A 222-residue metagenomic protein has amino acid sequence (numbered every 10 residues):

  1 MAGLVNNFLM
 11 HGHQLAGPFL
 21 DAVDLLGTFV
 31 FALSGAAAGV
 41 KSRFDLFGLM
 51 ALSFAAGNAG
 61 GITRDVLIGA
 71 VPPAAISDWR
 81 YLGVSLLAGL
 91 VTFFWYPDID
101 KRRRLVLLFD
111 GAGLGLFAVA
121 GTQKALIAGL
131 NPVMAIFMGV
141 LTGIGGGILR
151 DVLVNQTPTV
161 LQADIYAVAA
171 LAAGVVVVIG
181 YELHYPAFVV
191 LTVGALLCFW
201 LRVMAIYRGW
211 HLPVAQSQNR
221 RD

Functional and structural regions predicted by a protein language model:
M1-F19, V66-I76, A120-M134, I179-V190: Helix-coil boundary and interhelical linker segments in multi-pass alpha-helical membrane proteins
A16-T28, P73-L87, N131-G143: Structural signature of hydrophobic alpha-helical transmembrane segments
D21-S34, L52-A55: The first (N-terminal) embedded transmembrane alpha-helix
A32-S42, D65, L90-R103, I148-P158 (+1 more regions): C-terminal ends of transmembrane helices
F47-A55, D78-L82, R103-L114, M138 (+2 more regions): Cytoplasmic-side transmembrane-helix entry/capping segments in multi-pass membrane proteins
A51-A55, I62-I68, F137, L141 (+2 more regions): Short, structured motif recognition centered on aromatic/hydrophobic residues
S53-G61, F109-Q123, L141, I165-V178 (+2 more regions): Small-residue-rich segments of transmembrane alpha-helices in multi-pass membrane proteins, especially helix faces
L87-K124: Ordered, amphipathic secondary-structure segments that act as subunit-interaction surfaces in large macromolecular
